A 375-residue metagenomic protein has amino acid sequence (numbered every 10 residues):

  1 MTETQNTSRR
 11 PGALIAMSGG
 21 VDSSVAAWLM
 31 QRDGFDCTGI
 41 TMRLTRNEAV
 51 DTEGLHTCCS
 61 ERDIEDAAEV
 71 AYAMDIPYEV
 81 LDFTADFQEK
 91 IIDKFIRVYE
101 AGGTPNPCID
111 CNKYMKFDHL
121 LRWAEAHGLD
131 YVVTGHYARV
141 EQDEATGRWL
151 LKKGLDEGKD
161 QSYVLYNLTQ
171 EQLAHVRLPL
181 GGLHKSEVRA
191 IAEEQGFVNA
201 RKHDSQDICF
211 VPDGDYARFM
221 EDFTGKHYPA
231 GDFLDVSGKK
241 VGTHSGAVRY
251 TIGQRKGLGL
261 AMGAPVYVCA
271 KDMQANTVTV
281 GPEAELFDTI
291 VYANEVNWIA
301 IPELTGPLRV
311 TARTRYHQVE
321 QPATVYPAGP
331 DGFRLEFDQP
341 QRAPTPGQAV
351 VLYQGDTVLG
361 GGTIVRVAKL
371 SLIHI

Functional and structural regions predicted by a protein language model:
M1-Y166, R177, E187, E193: ATP-dependent adenylation/nucleotidyltransferase module used to activate substrates
V21, V133-L370: AMP-forming adenylation/ATP pyrophosphatase catalytic core
I373-I375: Conserved small/polar residues in nucleotide/adenosyl-binding loops
